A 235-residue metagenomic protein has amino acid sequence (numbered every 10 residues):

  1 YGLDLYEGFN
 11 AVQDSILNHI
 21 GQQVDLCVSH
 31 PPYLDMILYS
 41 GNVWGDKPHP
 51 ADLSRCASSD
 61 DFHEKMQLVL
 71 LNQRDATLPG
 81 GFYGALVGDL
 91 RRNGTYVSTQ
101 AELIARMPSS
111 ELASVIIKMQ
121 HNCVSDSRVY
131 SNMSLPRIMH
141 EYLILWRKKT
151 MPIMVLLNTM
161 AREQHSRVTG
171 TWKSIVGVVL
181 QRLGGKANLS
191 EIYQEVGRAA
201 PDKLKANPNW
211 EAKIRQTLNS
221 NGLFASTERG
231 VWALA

Functional and structural regions predicted by a protein language model:
Y1-P208, A212-T217, S226-R229, L234-A235: Class I S-adenosyl-L-methionine-dependent methyltransferase catalytic core
